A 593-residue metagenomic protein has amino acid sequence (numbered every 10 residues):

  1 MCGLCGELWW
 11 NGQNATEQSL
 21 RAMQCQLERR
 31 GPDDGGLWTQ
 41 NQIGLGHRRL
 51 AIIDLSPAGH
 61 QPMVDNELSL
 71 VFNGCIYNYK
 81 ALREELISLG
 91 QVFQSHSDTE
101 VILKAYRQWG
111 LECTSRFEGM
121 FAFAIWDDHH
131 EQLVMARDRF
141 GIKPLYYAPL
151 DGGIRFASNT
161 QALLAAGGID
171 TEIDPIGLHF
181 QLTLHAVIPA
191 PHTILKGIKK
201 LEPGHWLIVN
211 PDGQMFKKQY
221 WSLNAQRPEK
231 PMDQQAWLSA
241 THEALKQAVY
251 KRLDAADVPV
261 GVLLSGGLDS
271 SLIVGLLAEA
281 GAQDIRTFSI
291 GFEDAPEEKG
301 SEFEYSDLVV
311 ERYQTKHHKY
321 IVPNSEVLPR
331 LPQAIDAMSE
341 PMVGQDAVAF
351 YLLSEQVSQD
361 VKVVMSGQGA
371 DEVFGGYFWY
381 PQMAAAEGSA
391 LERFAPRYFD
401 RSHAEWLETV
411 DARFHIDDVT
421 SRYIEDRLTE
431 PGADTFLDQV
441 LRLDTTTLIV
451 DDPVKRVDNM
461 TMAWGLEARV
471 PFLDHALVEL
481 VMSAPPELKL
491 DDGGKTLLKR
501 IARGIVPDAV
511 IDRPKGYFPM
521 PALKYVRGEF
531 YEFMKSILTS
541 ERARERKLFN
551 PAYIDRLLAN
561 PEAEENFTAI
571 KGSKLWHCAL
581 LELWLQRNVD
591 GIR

Functional and structural regions predicted by a protein language model:
M1-L4, R21-A22, E112, A165 (+5 more regions): Adenosyl-5′-phosphate
M1-M338, F350, R503-G504, A509 (+5 more regions): Cysteine-centered catalytic environments shared across enzyme families
L277-G281, P381, P485: Active-site catalytic pocket residues across diverse enzymes, especially alpha/beta-hydrolases
P332-D336, Y380-Q382, Y525-R527: Short low-complexity, flexible loop/linker segments enriched in glycine and/or proline with clustered acidic
V357-S358: Active-site nucleotide-sugar/metal-binding loop of Leloir-type enzymes
V361-D371, G375-Y377: Short acidic/histidine-rich active-site segments
F374-Y398: A mobile, often basic/glycine-rich helix-loop segment that functions as the active-site lid/recognition loop
